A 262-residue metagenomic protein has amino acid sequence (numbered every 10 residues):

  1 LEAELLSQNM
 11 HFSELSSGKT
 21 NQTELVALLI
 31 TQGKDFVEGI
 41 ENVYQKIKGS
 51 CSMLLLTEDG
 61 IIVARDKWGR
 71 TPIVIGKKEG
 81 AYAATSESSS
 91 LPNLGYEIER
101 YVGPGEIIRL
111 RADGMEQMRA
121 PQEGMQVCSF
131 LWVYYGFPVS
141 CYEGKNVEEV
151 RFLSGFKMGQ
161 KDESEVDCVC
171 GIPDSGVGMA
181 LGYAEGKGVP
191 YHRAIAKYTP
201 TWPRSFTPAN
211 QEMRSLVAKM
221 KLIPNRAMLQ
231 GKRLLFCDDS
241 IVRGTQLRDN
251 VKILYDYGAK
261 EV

Functional and structural regions predicted by a protein language model:
L1-P104, R109-V166, I172: Conserved short alpha-helical segments that host acidic/polar catalytic motifs at enzyme active sites
E2-L6, A27, Y44, A184 (+2 more regions): Short, well-ordered alpha-helical packing segments
F12, E163-D167, E185-H192, R226-Q230 (+1 more regions): Secondary-structure transition/capping motifs at alpha-helix termini and the adjoining loop/turn into the next element
L56, A64-R65, G76, T85 (+9 more regions): Generic beta-strand/beta-sheet core signal
R70-T71, L91-N93, E116-Q117, G176-A180 (+2 more regions): Flexible loop/turn segments at secondary-structure boundaries
G188-L234: Short, glycine/charge-rich flexible loops or terminal/linker lids adjacent to PRPP-binding catalytic cores
L216-V262: PRPP/pyrophosphate-binding module of the type I phosphoribosyltransferase fold
